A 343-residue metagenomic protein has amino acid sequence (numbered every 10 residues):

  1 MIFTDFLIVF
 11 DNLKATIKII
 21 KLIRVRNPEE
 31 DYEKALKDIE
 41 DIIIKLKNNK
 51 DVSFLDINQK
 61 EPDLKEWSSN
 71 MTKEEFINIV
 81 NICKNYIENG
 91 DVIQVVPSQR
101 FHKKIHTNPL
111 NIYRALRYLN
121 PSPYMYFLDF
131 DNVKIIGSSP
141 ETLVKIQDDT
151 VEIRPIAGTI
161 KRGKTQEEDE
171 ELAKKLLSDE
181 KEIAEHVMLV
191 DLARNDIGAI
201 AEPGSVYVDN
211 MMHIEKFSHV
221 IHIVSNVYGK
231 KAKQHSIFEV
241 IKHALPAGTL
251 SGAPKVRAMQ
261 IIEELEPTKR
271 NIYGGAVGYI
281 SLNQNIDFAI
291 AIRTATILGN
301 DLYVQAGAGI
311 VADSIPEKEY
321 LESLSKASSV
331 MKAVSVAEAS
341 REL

Functional and structural regions predicted by a protein language model:
M1-L343: Extended alpha-helical targeting/anchoring segments, especially N-terminal organellar/secretory targeting helices
